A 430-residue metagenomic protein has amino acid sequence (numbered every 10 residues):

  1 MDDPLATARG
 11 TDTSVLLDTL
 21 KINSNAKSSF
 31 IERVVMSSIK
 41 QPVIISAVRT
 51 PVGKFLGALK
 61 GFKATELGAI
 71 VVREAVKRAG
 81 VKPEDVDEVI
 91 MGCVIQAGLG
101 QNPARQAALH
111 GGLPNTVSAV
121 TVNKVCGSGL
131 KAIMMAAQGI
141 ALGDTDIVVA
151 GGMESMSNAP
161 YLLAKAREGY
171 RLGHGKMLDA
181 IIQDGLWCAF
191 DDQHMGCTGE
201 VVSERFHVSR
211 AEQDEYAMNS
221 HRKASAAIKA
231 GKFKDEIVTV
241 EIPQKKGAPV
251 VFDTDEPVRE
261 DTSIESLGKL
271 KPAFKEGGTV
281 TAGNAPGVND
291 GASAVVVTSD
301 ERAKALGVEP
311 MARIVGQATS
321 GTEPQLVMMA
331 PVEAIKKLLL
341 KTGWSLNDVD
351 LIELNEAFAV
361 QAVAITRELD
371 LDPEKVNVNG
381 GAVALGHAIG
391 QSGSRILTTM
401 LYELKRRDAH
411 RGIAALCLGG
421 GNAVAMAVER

Functional and structural regions predicted by a protein language model:
M1-V35: Intrinsic disorder/low-complexity segments
V35-F62, E74, M177, S263-M329 (+5 more regions): Condensing-enzyme catalytic core mediating Claisen C-C bond formation in acyl metabolism
V35-L99, P103-G111, S118, V201-R210 (+5 more regions): Conserved active-site "lid/cap" helical segment
V43, R49-T50, F62, L67-I70 (+3 more regions): N-terminal extracellular/periplasmic Venus flytrap/periplasmic-binding protein-like
C93-I147, F190-H194, D261-G287, E368-R395 (+2 more regions): Conserved catalytic cysteine-centered active-site region of acyl-thioester-dependent Claisen-condensing enzymes
K124-E154, C197, S203-K232, A294-E301 (+2 more regions): Active-site-proximal alpha-helical scaffold in enzymes
I147-V201: Flexible glycine-/small-residue-enriched beta->alpha junction loops that bind anionic phosphate/pyrophosphate groups
T198-E200, E236, Q244, V315-A384: Active-site pocket-lining segment
